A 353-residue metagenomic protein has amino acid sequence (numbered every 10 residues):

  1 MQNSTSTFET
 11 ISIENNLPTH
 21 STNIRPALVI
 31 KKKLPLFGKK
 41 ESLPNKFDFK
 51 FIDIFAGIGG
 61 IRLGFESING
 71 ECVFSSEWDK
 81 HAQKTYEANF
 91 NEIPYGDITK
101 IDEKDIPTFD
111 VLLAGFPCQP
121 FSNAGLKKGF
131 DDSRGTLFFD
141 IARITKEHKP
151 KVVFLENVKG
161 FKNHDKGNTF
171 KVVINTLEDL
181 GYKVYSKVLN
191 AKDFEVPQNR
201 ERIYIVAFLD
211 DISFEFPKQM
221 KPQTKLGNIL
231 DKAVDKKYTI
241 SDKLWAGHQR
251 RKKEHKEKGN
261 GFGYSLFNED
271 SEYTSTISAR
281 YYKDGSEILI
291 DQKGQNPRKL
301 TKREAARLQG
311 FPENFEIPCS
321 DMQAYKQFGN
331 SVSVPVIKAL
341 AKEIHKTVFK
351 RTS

Functional and structural regions predicted by a protein language model:
M1-H20, I24-K39: Intrinsically disordered, low-complexity glycine/charged-rich regulatory or linker segments that flank or connect
F8, N16, H20-A27, A246-S353: C-terminal target-recognition/interaction regions appended to catalytic cores
T10, K39, E92, F216-K218: Generic detector of N-terminal low-structure segments
K33-V152, K159-N163, N168-K171: Core alpha/beta nucleotide-donor-binding catalytic domains of modification enzymes
G57, Y182, L308: Conserved hydrophobic/aromatic pocket- or pore-lining residues that grip, position, or stack substrates in active sites
G64, T85, V172, T176-D179 (+2 more regions): Amphipathic alpha-helical segments that form well-ordered structural scaffolds and often line/cohere around active
I101-V111, Q119-Y282: Class I S-adenosyl-L-methionine
F116-P117, P150, P197, P312 (+1 more regions): Proline-centered helix-kink/hinge sites
